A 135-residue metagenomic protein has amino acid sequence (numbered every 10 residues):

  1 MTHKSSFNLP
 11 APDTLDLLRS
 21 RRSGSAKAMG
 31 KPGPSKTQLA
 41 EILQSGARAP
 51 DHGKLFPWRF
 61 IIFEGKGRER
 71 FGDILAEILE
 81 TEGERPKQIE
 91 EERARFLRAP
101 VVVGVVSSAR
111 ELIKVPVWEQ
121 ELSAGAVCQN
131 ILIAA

Functional and structural regions predicted by a protein language model:
M1-R98: N-terminal amphipathic, basic helical "cap/leader" segment at the start of enzyme domains
A28, V105-V106: Short beta-strand element of the conserved SAM-dependent methyltransferase core
G46, V103, A109-A135: Small-aliphatic-rich amphipathic alpha-helix that forms the alpha element of a beta-alpha
R98-G104: A structural motif
